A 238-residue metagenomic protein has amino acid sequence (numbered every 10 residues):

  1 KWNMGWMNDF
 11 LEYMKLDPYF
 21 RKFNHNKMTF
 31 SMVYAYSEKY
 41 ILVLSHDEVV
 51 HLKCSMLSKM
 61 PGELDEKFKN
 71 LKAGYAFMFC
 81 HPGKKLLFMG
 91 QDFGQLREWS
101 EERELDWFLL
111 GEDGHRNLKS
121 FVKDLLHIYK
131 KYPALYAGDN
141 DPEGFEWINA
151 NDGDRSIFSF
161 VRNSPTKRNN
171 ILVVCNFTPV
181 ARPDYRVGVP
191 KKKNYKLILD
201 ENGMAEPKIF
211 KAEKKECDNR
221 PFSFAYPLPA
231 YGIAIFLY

Functional and structural regions predicted by a protein language model:
K1, E102, F108: Aromatic- and acidic-residue-enriched segments that line the glycan-binding/catalytic groove of carbohydrate-active
K1-G94, E98, N140, G144-E201: Conserved alpha/beta catalytic core and glycan-binding cleft of carbohydrate-active enzymes
L57-K69, D106-R116, R220-A225: Active-site rim elements
W99, L105, L135: Short clusters of hydrophobic/aromatic residues that line enzyme substrate/ligand-binding pockets
L105, L110-D113, N117-K119, L125-H127 (+1 more regions): C-terminal accessory region downstream of the catalytic core in glycan-modifying enzymes
L110-W147, K191-K193, G232-I235: Aromatic- and carboxylate-lined catalytic core of secreted/periplasmic carbohydrate-active enzymes
K208-Y238: C-terminal beta-strand-rich structural cap/linker in extracellular carbohydrate-active enzymes
